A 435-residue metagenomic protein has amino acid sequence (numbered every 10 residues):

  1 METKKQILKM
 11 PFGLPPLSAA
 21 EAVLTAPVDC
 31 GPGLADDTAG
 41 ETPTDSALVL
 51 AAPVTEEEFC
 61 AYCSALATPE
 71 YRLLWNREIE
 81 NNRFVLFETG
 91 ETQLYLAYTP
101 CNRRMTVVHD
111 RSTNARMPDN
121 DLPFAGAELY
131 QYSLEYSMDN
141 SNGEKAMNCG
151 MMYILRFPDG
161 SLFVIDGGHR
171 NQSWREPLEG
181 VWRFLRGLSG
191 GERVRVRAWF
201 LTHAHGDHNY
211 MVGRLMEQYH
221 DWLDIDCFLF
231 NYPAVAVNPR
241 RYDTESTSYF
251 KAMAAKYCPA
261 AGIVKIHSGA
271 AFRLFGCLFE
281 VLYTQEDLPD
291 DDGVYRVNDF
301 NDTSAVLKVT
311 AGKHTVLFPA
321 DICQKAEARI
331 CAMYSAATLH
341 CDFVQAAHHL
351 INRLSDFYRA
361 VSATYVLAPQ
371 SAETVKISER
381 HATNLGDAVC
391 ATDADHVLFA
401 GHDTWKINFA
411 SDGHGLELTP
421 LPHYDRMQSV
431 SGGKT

Functional and structural regions predicted by a protein language model:
M1-L48: Compositionally biased P/S/T/G-rich terminal and signal peptide-adjacent segments that lie outside catalytic cores
P53-W75: Amphipathic alpha-helical segments
L73-L96: Ser/Thr-rich, low-complexity intrinsically disordered terminal regions
D110-V194, K265-H340, I407-T435: Core dinuclear metal-dependent hydrolase active-site scaffold
C149, N171-Q172, A204-Y210, A234-N238 (+5 more regions): Active-site environment of divalent metal-dependent phosphoester hydrolases
Q172-F230, M333-I351, S362-Y365: Active-site metal-binding motif and surrounding structural segment of the metallo-beta-lactamase
G206-D221, V237-Y249, D356-R359, E379-A382: Metal-dependent catalytic neighborhoods of phosphoester/phosphodiester hydrolases
C227, P233-L288, V297-N301, Y365 (+1 more regions): Binuclear metal-ion centers of metallo-dependent hydrolases, dominated by the metallo-beta-lactamase
